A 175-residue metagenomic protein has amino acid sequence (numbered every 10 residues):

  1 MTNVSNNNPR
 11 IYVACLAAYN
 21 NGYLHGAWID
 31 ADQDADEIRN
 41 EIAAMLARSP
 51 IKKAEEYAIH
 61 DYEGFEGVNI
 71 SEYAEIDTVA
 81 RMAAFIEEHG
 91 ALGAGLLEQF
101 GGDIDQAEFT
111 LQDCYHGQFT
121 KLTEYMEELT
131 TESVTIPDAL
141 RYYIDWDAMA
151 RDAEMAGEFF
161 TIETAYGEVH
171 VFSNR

Functional and structural regions predicted by a protein language model:
T2-R48: N-terminal ordered "arm"
S5-N7, T123-R175: Acidic, proline/glycine-rich low-complexity IDRs
I11, A27, Y57, F160 (+1 more regions): A broad, low-specificity signal marking well-ordered, structured residues that form hydrophobic/aromatic
A14-N20, E63-G64, E163-G167, N174-R175: Short, flexible beta-strand-to-coil junctions
A35-D103: Structured domain cores in non-transmembrane regions
R48, F85-H89, D103, G117 (+3 more regions): Surface-exposed polar/charged interaction patches
K53-E55, G93-A94, Q106-A107, T135-Y142: Short, surface-exposed acidic
L96-L97, I104, E108-L111, Y115-S133: Phosphate/anion-contacting hairpin/loop surfaces
